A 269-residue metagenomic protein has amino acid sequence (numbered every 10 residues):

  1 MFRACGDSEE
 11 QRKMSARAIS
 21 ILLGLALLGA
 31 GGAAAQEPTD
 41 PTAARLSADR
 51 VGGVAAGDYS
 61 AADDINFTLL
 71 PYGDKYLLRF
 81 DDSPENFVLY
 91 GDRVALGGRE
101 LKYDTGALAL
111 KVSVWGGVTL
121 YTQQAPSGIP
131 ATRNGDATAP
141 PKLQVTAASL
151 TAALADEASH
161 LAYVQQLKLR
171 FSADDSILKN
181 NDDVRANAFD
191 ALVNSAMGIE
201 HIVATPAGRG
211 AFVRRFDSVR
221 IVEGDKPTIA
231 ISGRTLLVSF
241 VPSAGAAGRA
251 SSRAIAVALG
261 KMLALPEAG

Functional and structural regions predicted by a protein language model:
M1-A16: N-terminal secretory signal peptides that target proteins for export/translocation
S20-G29: Bacterial N-terminal signal peptides
G31-A35: Sec/Tat signal peptide C-region and signal peptidase I cleavage site
E37-R133: N-terminal Sec/ER secretory leader and immediately downstream segment of secreted/extracellular precursors
D40-I65, A139-I177: Tryptophan-anchored aromatic micro-motifs
V94-K102, L120, A139-Q144, K179 (+2 more regions): Short, surface-exposed linear segments at secondary-structure transitions and domain or protein termini
K111-L161: Contiguous hydrophobic, core-forming segments of folded domains
E157-G269: A eukaryote-biased signal for long
